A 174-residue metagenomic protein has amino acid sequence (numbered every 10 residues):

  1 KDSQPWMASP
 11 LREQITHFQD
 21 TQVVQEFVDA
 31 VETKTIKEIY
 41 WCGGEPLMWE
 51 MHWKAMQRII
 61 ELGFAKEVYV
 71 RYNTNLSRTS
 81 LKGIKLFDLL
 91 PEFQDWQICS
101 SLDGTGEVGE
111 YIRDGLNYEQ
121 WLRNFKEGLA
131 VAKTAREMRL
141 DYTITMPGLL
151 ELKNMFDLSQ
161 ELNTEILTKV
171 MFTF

Functional and structural regions predicted by a protein language model:
D2, V131, L158-E165: Phosphate/oxyanion-binding loops and surfaces in catalytic or ligand/nucleic-acid-binding neighborhoods
D2-Q22, K34-M51, L62-K82, L90-R123 (+2 more regions): Core AdoMet radical
V23, F27, A55, W121-N124 (+2 more regions): Alpha-helical packing segments of well-folded alpha/beta enzyme cores
A30-V31: Catalytic domains of carbohydrate-active enzymes, especially glycoside hydrolases
M51-Q57, L81-L89, E151-K153: Distinct, well-ordered alpha-helical segments
A55-M56, R113-N117, N154-S159: Short secondary-structure boundary/capping segments
R58-F64, V131-A132: Short, acidic, metal-binding catalytic loop of nucleotide-sugar glycosyltransferases
M146-L162: Catalytic cores of alpha/beta
